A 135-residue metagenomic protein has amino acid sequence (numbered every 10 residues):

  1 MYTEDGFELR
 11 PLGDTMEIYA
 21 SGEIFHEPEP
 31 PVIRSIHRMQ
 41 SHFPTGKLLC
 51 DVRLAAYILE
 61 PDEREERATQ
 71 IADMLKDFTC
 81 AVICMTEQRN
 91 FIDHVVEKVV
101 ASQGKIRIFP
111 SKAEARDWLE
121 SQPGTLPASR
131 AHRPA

Functional and structural regions predicted by a protein language model:
M1-A135: Amphipathic, Lys/Arg-enriched alpha-helical "gate/interface" segment within cytosolic domains that mediates
